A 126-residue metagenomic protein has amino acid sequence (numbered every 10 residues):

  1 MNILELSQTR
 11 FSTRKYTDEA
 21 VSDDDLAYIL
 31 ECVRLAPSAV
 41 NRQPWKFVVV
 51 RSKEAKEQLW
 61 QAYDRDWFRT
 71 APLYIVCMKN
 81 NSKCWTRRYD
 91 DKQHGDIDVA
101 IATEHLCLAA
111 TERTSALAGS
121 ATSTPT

Functional and structural regions predicted by a protein language model:
M1-T126: Acidic, surface-exposed loops and disordered segments
